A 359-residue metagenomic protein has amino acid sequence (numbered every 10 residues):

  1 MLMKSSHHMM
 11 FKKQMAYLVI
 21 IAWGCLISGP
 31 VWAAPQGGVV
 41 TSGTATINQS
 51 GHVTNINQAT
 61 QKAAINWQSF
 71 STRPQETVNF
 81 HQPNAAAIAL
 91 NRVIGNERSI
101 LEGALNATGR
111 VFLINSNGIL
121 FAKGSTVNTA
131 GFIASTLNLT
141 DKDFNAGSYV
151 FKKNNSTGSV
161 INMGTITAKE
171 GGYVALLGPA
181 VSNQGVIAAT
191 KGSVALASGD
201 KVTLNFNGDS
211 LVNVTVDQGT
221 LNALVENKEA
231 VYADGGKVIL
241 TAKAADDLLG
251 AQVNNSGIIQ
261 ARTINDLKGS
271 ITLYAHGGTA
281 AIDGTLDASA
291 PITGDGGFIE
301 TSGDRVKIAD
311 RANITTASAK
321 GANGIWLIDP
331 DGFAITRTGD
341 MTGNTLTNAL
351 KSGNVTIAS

Functional and structural regions predicted by a protein language model:
L2-S359: Extracellular and secretory-pathway beta-repeat/beta-biased strand scaffolds
